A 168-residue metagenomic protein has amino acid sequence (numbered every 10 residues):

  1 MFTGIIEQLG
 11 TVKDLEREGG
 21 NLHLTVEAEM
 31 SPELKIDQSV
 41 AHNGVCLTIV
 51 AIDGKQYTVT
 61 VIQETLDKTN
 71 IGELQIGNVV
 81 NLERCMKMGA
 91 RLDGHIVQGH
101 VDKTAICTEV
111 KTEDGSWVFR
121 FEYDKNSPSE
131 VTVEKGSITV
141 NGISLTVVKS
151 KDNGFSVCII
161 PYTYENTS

Functional and structural regions predicted by a protein language model:
M1-S168: Conserved loop->alpha-helix
